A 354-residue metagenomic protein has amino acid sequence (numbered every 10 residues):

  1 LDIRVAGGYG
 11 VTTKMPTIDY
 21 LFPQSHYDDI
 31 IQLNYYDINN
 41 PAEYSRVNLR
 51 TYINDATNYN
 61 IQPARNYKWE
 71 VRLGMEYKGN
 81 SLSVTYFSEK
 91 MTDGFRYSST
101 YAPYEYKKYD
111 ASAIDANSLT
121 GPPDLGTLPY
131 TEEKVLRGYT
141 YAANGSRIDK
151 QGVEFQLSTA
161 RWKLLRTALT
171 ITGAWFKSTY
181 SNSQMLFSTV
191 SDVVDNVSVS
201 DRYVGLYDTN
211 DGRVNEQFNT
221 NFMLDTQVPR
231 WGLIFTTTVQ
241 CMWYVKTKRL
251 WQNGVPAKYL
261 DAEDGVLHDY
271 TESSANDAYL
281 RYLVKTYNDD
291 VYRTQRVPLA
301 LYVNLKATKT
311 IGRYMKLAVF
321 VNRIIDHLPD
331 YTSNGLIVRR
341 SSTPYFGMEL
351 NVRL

Functional and structural regions predicted by a protein language model:
L1-S81, T85-K90, L350: Structural signature of Gram-negative outer-membrane beta-barrels, strongest in the C-terminal barrel of TonB-dependent
D2-V5, G79-L82, K163-A168, R230-F235 (+3 more regions): Repeated loop/turn-to-beta-strand initiation elements of outer-membrane beta-barrel proteins
Y9-M15, F22-Q24, Y77-G79, S88-T92 (+7 more regions): Transmembrane beta-strands of outer-membrane beta-barrel pores
I18-Q24, Y86, F95-Y101, Y180-S188 (+2 more regions): Outer-membrane beta-barrel translocator domains and adjoining extracellular loop/strand segments of Gram-negative
Y36, R50-T57, K134-A142, V199-D208 (+4 more regions): Extracytoplasmic loops and strand-loop junctions of Gram-negative outer membrane beta-barrel proteins
R65-W69, E76, R147-V153, V214-T220 (+3 more regions): Residues that define the transmembrane beta-barrel architecture of outer-membrane proteins
Y109-W251: Gram-negative outer-membrane beta-barrel transporters
Q240-D290, Q295-L354: C-terminal beta-signal and adjacent terminal beta-strands/loops of Gram-negative outer-membrane beta-barrel proteins
